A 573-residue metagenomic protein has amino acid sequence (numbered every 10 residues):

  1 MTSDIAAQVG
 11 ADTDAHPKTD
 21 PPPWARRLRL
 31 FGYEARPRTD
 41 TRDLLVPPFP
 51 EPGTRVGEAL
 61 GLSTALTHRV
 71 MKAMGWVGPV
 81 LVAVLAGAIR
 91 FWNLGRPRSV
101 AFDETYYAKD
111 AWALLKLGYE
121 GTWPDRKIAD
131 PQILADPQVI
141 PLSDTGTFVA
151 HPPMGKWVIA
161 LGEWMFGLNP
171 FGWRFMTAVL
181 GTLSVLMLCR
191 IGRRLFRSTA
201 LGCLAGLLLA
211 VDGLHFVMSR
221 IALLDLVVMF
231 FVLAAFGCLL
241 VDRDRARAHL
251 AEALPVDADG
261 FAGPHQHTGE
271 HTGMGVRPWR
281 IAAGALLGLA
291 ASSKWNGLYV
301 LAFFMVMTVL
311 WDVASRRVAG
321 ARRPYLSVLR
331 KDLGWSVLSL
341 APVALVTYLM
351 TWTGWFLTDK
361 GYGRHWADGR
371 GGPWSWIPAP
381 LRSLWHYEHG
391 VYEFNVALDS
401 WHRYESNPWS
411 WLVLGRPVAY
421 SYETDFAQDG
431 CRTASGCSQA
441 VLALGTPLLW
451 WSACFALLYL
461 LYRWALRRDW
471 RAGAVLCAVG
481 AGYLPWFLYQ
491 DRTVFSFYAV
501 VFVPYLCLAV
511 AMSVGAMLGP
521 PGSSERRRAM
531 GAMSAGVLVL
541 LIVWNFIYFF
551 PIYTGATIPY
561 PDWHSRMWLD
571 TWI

Functional and structural regions predicted by a protein language model:
M1-I89, K331-A344, R528-S534: Start-transfer (signal-anchor) and selected internal transmembrane alpha helices of multi-pass inner/ER membrane
T2-D12, P21-P22, R26, E34 (+5 more regions): Transmembrane helical bundles and short interhelical boundary loops of multi-pass, membrane-embedded
L81-V82, L183, L188-V211, F230 (+3 more regions): Transmembrane-helix signature of polytopic, membrane-embedded enzymes that assemble or transfer cell-envelope glycans
A86, A205-A210, L287, A291: Short helix- or helix-capping micro-motifs that position conserved polar/aromatic residues at function-defining sites
F91-W123, I128-I133, V328, L333-S336 (+3 more regions): Aromatic-rich transmembrane-lumenal/periplasmic boundary elements in polytopic membrane proteins
V100-A101, T177, V217-V227, S293-N296: Short acidic/glycine- and proline-prone juxtamembrane loop motifs at membrane-interface regions of multi-pass membrane
F175-F196, A234, A456-Y459: Transmembrane-helix motifs of polytopic, lipid-linked glycan transferases
M187, V227-H271, L286-L287, W311-V313 (+1 more regions): Specific aromatic-rich, kink-prone transmembrane helix
